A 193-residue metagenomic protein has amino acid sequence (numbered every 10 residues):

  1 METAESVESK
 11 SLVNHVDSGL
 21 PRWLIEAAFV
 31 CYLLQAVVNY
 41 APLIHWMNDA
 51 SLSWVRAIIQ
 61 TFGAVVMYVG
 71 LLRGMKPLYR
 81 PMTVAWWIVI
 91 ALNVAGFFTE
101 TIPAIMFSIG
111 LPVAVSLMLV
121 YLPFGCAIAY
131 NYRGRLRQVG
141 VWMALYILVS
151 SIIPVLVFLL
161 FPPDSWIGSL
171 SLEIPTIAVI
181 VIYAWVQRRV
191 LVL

Functional and structural regions predicted by a protein language model:
M1-G70: N-terminal topogenic module of multi-pass integral membrane proteins
H15-V16, L71-V84, A129-V139, L191-L193: Membrane-interface helix-boundary motifs at transmembrane edges
V37-N48, G96-M106, I152-D164: Juxtamembrane "helix-exit" motif on the non-cytosolic side of transmembrane helices
S51-V65, S108-Y121, W166-V179: Alpha-helical transmembrane segments of polytopic membrane proteins
R80-F97, G140-I152: Transmembrane alpha-helical segments of multi-pass membrane proteins
W86-V115: C-terminal halves and exits of single transmembrane alpha-helices
L117-V141, I147, I152, I180-V190: Alpha-helical transmembrane segments in multipass membrane proteins, preferentially the mid-helix core
I152-L193: C-terminal transmembrane-bundle signature of multipass membrane proteins, characterized by strong activation on
